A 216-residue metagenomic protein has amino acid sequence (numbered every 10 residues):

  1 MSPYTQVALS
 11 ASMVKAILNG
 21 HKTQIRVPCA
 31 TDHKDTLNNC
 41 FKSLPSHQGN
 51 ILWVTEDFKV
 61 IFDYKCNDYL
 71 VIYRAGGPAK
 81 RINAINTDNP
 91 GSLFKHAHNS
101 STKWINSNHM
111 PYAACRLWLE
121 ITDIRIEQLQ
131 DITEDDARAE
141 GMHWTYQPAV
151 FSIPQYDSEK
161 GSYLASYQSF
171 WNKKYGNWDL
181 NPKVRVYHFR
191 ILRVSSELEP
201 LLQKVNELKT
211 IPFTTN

Functional and structural regions predicted by a protein language model:
M1-N216: Secondary-structure transition motif
